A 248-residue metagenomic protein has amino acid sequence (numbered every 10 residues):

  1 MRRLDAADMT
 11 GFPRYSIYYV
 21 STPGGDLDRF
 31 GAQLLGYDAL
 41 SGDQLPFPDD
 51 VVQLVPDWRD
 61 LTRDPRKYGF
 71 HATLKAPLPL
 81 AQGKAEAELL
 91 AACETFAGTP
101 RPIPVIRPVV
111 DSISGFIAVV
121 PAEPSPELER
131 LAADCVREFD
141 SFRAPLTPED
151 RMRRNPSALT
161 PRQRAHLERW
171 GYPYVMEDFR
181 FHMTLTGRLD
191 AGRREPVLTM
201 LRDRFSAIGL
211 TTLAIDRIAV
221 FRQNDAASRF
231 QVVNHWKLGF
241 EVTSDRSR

Functional and structural regions predicted by a protein language model:
R2-I113, P126, R130-G209, D225-R248: Basic, often amphipathic N-terminal segments
V119-E123: Long, charge-rich low-complexity segments
A132, T211-T212, I218-V220: Interaction-mediating elements
R188, D216-Q223: Active-site beta-loop-alpha junctions enriched in small/polar residues
